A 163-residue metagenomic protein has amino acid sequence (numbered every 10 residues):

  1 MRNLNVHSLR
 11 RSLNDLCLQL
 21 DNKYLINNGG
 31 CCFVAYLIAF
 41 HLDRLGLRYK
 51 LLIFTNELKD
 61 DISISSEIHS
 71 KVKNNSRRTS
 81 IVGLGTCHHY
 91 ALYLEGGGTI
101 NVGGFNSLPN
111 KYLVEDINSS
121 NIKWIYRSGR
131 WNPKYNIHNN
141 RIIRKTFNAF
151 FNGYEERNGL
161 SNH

Functional and structural regions predicted by a protein language model:
M1-H163: A structural boundary/capping signal
